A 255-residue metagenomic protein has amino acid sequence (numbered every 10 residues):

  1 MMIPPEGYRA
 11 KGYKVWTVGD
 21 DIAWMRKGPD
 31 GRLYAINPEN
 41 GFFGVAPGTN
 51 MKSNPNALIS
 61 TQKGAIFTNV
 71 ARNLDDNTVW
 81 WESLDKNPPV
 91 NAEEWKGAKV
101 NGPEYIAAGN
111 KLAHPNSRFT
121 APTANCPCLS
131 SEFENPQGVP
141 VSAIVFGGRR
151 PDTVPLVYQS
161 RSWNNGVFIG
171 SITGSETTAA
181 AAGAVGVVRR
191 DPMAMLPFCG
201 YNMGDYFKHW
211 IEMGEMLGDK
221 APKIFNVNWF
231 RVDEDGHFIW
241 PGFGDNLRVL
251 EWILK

Functional and structural regions predicted by a protein language model:
M1-D75: Catalytic or ion-translocation cores adjacent to nucleophile or general acid/base/metal-coordination motifs in diverse
P47-N50, P55-K255: Conserved NTP phosphate-binding and transfer environment spanning the P-loop NTPase/kinase superfamily
